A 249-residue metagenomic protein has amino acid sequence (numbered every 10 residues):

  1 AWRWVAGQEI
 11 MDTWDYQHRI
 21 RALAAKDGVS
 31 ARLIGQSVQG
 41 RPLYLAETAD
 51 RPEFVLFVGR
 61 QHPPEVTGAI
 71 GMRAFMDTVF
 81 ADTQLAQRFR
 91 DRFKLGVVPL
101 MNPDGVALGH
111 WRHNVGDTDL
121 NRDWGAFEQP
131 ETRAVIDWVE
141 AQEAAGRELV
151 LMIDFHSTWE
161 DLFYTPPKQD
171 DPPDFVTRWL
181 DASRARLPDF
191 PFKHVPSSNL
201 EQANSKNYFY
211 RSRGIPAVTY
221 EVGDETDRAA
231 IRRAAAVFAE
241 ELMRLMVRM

Functional and structural regions predicted by a protein language model:
A1-D27, R32, D50: Extended acidic/polar, glycine-enriched regions that form or flank non-catalytic beta-rich accessory modules
Q8-D12, F127, T226, A230: Catalytic cores of large soluble enzymes that bind and process phosphate-bearing ligands
D12-D15, A25-V29, D77-A81, N102-P103 (+1 more regions): Short amphipathic alpha-helical surface micro-motifs
A24, E143, L242-M246: Structural signal for hydrophobic packing residues in well-ordered secondary-structure cores of soluble enzyme domains
V29-Y44, R51-K193, I215-D224: Active-site/substrate-binding loop(s) of hydrolase catalytic cores
N121, F163-D170, V195, N199-M249: Active-site-adjacent mobile loop/cap segments within catalytic or ligand-binding domains
